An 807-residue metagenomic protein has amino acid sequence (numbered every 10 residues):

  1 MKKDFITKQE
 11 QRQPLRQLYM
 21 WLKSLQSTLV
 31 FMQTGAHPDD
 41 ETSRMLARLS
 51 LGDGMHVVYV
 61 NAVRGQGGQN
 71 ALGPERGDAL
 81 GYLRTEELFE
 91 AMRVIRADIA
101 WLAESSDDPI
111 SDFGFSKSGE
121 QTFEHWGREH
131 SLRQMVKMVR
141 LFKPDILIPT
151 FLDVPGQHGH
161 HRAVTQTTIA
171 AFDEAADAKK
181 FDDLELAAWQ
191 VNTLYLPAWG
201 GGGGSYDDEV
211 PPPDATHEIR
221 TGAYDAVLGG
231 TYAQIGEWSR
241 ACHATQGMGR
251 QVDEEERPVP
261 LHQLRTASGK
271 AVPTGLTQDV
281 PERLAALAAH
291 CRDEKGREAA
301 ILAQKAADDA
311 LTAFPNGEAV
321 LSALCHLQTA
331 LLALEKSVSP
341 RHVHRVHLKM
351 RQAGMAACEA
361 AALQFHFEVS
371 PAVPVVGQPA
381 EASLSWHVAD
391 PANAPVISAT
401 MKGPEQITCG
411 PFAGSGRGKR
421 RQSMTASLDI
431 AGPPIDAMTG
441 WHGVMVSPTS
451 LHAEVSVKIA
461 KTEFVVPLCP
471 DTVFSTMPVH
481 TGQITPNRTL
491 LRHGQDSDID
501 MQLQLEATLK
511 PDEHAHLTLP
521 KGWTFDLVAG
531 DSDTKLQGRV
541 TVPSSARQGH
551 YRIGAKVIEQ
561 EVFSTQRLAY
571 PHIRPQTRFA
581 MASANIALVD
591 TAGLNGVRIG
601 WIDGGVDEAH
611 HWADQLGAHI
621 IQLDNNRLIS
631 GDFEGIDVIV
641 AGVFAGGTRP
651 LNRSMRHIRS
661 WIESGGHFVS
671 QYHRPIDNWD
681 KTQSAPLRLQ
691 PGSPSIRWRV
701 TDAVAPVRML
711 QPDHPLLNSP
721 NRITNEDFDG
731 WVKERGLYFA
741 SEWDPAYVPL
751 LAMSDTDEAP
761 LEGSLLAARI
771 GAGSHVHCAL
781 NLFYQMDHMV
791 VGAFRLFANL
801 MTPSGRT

Functional and structural regions predicted by a protein language model:
K2-E10, Q17, E174-Q364: The feature marks non-catalytic terminal segments
K2-F181, Y195, G200-G201: Active-site beta-strand->loop->alpha-helix modules in alpha/beta enzyme cores, enriched in Gly/His/Asp(Glu)
G54-M55, W189-N192, S664-H667, G773: A short helix->loop->beta-strand "cap" motif at the edges of active sites that frequently abuts
V346-H347, P478-I499, E506-L509, I573-A592 (+3 more regions): Extracellular ligand-binding/catalytic regions of CAZymes and related secreted enzymes and adhesion modules
V369-L588, G593-N595: Long beta-sheet-rich domains in secretory-pathway and surface-associated proteins
V562-A641, Y784, T802-G805: Aromatic-Pro/Gly-enriched surface loop or interdomain linker that acts as a lid/target-recognition segment
G647-D727: A glycine-rich, often tryptophan-bearing local segment used as a flexible ligand/cofactor-contacting loop or short
I696-M789: Catalytic beta-strand/loop cores that center a nucleophilic Ser/Cys/Thr and support acyl-enzyme chemistry
